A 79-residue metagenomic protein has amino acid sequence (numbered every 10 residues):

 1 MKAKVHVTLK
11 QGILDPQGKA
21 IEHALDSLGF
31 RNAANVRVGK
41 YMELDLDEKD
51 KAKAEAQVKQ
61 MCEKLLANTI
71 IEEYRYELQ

Functional and structural regions predicted by a protein language model:
K2-K4, T8-Y41, K53-Q79: Long, contiguous binding/interaction regions
M42-L46: Short, well-ordered beta-strand segments in beta-rich or mixed alpha/beta enzyme and ligand-binding folds
E48-K51: Helix N-cap motif at beta-to-alpha junctions
